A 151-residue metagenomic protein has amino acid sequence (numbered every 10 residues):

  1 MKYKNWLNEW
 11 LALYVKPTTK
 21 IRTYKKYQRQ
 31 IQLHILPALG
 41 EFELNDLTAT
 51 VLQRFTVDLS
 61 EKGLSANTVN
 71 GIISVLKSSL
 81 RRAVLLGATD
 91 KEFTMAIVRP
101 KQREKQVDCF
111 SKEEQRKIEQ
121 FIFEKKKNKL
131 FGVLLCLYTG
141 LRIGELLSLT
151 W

Functional and structural regions predicted by a protein language model:
M1-Y3, L7, A96, S148-W151: Short intrinsically disordered, low-complexity coil segments enriched in acidic
Y3-L7, L11-A88, E104, K126: N-terminal core-binding DNA-recognition domain of tyrosine site-specific recombinases/integrases
A66, N70-I72, L85-K91, M95-L149: Basic, Lys/Arg- and aromatic-enriched nucleic-acid-binding interface segment
